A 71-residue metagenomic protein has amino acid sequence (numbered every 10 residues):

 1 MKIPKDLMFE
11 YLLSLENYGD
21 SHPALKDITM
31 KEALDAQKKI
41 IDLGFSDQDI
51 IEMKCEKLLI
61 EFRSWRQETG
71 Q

Functional and structural regions predicted by a protein language model:
M1, M8, A36, E52-C55: Alpha-helical interaction segments
K2, G19-M30, G44-D49: Charged, low-complexity interaction regions
I3-L13, T29-A33: Short amphipathic alpha-helical heptad-repeat segments
L12-S21, A36: Non-transmembrane amphipathic alpha-helical segments
A33-I40: Short amphipathic alpha-helical coiled-coil/interface segments
I41-E68: Short, charged early-sequence alpha-helical segments and their helix-coil boundaries
